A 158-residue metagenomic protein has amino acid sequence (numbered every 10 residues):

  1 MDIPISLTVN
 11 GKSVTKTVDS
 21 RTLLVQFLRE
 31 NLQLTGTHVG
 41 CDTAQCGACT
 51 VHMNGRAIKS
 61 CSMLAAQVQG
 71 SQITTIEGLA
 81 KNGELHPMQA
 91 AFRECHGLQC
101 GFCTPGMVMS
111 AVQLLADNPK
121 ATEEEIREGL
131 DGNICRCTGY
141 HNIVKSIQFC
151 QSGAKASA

Functional and structural regions predicted by a protein language model:
M1-A158: Signature of N-terminal electron-transfer/Fe-S-associated modules in redox systems
